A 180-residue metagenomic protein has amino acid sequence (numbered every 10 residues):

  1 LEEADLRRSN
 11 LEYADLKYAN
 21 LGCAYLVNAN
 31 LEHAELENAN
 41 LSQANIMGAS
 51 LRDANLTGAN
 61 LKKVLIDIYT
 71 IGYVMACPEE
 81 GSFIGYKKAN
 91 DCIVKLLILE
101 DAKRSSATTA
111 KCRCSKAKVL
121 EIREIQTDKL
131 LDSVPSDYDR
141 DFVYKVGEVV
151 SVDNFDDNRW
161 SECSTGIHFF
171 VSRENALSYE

Functional and structural regions predicted by a protein language model:
L1-E180: Intrinsic low-complexity/IDR segments
